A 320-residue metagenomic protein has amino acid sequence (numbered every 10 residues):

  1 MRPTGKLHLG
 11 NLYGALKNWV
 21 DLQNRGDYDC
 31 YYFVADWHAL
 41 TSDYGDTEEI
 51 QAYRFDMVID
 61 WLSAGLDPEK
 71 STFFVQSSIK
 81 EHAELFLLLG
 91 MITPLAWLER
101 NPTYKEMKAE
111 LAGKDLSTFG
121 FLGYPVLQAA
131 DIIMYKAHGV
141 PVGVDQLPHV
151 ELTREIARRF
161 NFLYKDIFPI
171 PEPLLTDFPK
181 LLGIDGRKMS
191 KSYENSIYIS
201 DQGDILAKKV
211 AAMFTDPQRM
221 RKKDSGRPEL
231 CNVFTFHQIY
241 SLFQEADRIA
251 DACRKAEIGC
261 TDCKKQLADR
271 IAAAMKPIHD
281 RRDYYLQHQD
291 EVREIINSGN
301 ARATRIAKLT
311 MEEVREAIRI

Functional and structural regions predicted by a protein language model:
M1-P3, D36-H38, H138-G139, Y193: Short, histidine-centered active-site or binding-site loop motifs used for metal coordination, general acid-base
P3-A130, D283: N-terminal Rossmann-like or analogous alpha/beta NTP/dinucleotide-binding catalytic cores that position adenine
N11-Y13, P148, R154-I320: Conserved nucleotide- and phosphate/pyrophosphate-binding catalytic cores in adenylate/nucleotidyl-handling enzymes
D27, L95-E99, M134-G139, S241-A250 (+1 more regions): Short helix-capping/linker segments at secondary-structure and domain boundaries
L40-D43, Y135-H138, K188-M189: Active-site-proximal beta-alpha loop/turn segments in soluble metabolic enzymes
P102-E106, L111-F160, L182: Internal, conserved structured core segments that host functional sites
